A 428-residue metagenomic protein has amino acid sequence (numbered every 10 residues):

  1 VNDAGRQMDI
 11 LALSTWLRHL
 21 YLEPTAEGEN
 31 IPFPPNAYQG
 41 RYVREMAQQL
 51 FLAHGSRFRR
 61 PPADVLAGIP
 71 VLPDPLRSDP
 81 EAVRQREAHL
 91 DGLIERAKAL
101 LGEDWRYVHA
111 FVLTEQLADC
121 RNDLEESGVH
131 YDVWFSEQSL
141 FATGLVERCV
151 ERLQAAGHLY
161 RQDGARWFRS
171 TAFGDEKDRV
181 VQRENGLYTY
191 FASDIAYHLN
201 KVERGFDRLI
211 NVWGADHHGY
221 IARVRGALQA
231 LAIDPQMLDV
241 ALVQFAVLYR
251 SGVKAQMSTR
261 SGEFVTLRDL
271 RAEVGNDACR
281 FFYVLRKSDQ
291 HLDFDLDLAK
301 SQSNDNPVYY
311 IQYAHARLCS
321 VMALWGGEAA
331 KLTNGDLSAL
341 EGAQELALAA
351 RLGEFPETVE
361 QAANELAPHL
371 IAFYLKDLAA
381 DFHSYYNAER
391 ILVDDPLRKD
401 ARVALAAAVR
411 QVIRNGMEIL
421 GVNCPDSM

Functional and structural regions predicted by a protein language model:
V1-M428: Non-catalytic interaction-recognition regions
